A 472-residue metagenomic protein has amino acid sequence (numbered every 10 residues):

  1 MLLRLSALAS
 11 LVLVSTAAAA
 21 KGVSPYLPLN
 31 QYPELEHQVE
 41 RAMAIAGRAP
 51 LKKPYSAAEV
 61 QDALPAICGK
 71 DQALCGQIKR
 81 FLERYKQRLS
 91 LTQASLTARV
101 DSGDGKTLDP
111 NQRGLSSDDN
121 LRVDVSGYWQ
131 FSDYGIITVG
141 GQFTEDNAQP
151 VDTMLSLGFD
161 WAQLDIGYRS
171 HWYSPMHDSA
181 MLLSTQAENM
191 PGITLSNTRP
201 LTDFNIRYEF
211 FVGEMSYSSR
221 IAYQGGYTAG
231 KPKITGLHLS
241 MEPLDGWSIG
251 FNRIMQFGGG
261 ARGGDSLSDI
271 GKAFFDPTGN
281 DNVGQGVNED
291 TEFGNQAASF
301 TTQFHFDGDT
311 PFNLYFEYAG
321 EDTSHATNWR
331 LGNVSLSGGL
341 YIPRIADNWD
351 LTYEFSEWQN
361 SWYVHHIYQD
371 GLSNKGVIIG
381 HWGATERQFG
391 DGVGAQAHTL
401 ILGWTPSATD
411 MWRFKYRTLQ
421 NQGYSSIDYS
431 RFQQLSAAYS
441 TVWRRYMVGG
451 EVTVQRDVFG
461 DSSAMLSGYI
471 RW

Functional and structural regions predicted by a protein language model:
M1-A7: Bacterial N-terminal signal peptides that target proteins for export
V14-A17: N-terminal signal peptide c-region/cleavage motif recognized by signal peptidases
A20-G114: N-terminal periplasmic/intermembrane-space "pro-region" immediately following the signal or transit peptide
A49-K53, K70-A73, R80-A94, Q130-I137 (+7 more regions): Short loop/turn motifs that connect adjacent beta-strands in outer-membrane beta-barrel proteins
A94-G114, D133-E145, L164-M181, I206-S216 (+7 more regions): Transmembrane beta-strand segments that form the barrel wall of outer-membrane beta-barrel proteins
S117-T202: Glycine- and small hydrophobic-enriched segments that form the cores of compact globular domains
W172, G192-K375, V393-L400, T405 (+4 more regions): Signature for the C-terminal beta-barrel architecture of outer-membrane proteins
L239, T441, D461-W472: Outer-membrane beta-barrel "beta-signal"
